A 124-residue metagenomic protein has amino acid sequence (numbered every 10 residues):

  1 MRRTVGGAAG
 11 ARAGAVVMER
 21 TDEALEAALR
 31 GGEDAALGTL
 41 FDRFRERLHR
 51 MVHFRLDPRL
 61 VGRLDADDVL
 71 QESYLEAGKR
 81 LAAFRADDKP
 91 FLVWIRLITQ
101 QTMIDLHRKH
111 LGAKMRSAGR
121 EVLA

Functional and structural regions predicted by a protein language model:
M1-G31, G38-T39: Extreme N-terminal regulatory/targeting segments of RNA polymerase sigma factors
E19-E23, R116-A124: Internal acidic/polar
R20, A35, T39, V61-D68 (+2 more regions): Residues at secondary-structure transition points
A27-G31, F54-V61, Q71-K89, K109-L111: Sigma70-family region 2
A28-L56: A short, charge-rich alpha-helical start-of-domain segment used by transcription regulators
L64, D68-L75, K89-Q101: Structural recognition of an alpha-helix C-terminal capping motif at a helix-to-coil junction
A83, Q100-E121: Arg/Lys-rich amphipathic alpha helix in sigma70-family domain 2
